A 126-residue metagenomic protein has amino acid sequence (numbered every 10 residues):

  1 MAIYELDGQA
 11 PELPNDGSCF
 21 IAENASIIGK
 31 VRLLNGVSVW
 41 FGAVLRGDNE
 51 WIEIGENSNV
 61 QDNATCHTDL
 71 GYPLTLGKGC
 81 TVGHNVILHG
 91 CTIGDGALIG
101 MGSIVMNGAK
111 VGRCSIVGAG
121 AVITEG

Functional and structural regions predicted by a protein language model:
M1-C19: Extreme N-terminal tail/first-helix region
G17, A22-E23, I28-G29, L34-N35 (+13 more regions): Left-handed beta-helix
